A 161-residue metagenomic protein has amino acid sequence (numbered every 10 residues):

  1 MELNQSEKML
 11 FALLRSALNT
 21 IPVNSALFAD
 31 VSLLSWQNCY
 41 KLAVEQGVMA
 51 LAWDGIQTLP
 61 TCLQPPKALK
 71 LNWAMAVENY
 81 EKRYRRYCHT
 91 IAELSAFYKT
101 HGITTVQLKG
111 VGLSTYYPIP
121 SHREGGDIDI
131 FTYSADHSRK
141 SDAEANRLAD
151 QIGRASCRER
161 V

Functional and structural regions predicted by a protein language model:
E2-K8, N19-K109: Helical scaffold of the NTase/Pol beta-like nucleotidyltransferase catalytic core
E2-L3, K82, D142-N146, S156-R158: Non-catalytic regulatory/linker segments of enzymes
L13-L14, R158: Conserved short internal alpha-helix adjacent to the catalytic or cofactor-binding core of large enzyme scaffolds
L34, G112-S114, G153: Short amphipathic alpha-helical surface micro-motifs
R83, I91-E93, A149-R160: Conserved catalytic core of two-metal-ion nucleotidyltransferases
T90-A149: Active-site nucleotide-donor binding segment shared across nucleotidyl transfer reactions
